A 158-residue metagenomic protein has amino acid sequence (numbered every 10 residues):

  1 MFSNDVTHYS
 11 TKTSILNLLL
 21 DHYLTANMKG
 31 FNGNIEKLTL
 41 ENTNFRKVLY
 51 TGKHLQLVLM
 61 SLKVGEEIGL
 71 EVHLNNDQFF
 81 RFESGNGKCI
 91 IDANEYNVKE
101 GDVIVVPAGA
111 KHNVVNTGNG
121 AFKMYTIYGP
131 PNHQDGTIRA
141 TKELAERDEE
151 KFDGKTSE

Functional and structural regions predicted by a protein language model:
F2-H54, R139-E158: A short, N-terminal "cap"/entry segment at the start of jelly-roll beta-barrel domains of the cupin/DSBH fold
I35-L70, N76, I127: A short glycine-rich, His/Asp/Glu-containing loop-to-beta-strand
K53-L55, K63-E67, N86-K88, E95 (+1 more regions): Short, charged/polar surface micro-motifs in flexible loops or helix N-caps
L55, V64, N75, N94 (+2 more regions): A generic "binding-loop/recognition-motif" signal
N76-G87: Glycine- and acidic-residue-biased ligand/ion/polar-headgroup-sensing regions
N94-A108: Short acidic-glycine-tyrosine-enriched beta hairpin
A108-Q134: Ligand-binding loop in jelly-roll beta-barrel domains
